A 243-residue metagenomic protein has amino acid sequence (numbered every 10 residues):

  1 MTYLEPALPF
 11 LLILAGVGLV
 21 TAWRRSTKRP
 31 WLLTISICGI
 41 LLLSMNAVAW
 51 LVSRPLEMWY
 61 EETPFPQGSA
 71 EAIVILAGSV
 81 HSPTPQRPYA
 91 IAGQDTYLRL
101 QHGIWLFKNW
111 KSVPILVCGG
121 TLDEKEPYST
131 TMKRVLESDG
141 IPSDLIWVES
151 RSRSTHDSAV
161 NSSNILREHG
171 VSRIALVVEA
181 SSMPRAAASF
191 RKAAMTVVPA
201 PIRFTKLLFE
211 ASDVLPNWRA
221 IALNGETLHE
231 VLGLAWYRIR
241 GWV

Functional and structural regions predicted by a protein language model:
M1-W23: Membrane-embedded alpha-helical segments of integral membrane proteins
T2, P30-W31: Bacterial Sec-exported substrate-binding components of ABC uptake systems
A22-P30: Membrane-interface helix-boundary motifs at transmembrane edges
W31-N46: Hydrophobic membrane-insertion alpha-helices, especially the h-region of bacterial N-terminal signal peptides
M45-A220: A structural signal for short, hydrophobic/glycine-enriched beta-strand patches
L98, S172, L228-H229, Y237: Residue-level micro-sites within transmembrane alpha helices that shape and flank functional polar/acidic positions
R219-E230, L234: Short, charged alpha-helical segments
L232-V243: Extracytoplasmic/luminal low-complexity segments enriched in Pro/Gly and acidic/polar residues that act as flexible
